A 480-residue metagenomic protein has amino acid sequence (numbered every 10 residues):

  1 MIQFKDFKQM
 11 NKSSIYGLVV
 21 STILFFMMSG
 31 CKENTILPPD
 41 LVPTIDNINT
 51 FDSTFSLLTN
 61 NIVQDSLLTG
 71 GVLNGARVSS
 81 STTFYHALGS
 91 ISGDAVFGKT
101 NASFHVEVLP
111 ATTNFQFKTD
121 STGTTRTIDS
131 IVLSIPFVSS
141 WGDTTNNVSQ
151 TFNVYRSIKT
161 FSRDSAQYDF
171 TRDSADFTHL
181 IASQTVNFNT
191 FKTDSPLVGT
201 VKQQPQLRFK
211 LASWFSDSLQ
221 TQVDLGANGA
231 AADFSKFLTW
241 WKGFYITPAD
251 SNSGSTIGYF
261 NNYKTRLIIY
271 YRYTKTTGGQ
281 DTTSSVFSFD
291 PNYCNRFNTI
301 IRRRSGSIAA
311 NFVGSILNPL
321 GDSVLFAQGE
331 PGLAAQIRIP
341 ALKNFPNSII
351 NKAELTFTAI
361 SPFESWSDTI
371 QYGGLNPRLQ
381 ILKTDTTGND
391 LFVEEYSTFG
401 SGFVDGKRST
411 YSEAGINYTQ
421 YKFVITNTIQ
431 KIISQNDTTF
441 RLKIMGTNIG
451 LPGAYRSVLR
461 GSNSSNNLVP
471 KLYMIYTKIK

Functional and structural regions predicted by a protein language model:
I2-K480: Secreted, disulfide-rich extracellular signaling modules
